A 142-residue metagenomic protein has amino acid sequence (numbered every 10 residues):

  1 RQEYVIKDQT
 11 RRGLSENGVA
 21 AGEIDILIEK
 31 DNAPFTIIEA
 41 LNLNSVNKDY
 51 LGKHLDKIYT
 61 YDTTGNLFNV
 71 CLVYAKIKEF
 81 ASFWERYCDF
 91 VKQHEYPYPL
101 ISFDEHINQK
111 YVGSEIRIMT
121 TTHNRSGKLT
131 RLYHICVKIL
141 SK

Functional and structural regions predicted by a protein language model:
V5-N32: Active-site metal-binding core of divalent-cation-utilizing nuclease and nuclease-like domains
K7, T36, N69-L72, Y133: A structural signal for isolated positions on well-ordered beta-strands in alpha/beta enzyme cores
T10, K30, L41-N44, C136-S141: Short, flexible loop/turn elements at secondary-structure junctions
A21-E23, F35, L129-R131: Short, mixed charged/polar active-site loops that provide acid/base catalysis or chelate metal/phosphate cofactors
I26-I28, P34-N44, I58: Conserved catalytic cores of phosphodiester-cleaving nucleases, focusing on short active-site segments
N42-Y98: Catalytic cores of nucleic-acid endonucleases
Y74-K142: Domain-level recognition of nuclease-like catalytic cores that cleave nucleotide substrates
